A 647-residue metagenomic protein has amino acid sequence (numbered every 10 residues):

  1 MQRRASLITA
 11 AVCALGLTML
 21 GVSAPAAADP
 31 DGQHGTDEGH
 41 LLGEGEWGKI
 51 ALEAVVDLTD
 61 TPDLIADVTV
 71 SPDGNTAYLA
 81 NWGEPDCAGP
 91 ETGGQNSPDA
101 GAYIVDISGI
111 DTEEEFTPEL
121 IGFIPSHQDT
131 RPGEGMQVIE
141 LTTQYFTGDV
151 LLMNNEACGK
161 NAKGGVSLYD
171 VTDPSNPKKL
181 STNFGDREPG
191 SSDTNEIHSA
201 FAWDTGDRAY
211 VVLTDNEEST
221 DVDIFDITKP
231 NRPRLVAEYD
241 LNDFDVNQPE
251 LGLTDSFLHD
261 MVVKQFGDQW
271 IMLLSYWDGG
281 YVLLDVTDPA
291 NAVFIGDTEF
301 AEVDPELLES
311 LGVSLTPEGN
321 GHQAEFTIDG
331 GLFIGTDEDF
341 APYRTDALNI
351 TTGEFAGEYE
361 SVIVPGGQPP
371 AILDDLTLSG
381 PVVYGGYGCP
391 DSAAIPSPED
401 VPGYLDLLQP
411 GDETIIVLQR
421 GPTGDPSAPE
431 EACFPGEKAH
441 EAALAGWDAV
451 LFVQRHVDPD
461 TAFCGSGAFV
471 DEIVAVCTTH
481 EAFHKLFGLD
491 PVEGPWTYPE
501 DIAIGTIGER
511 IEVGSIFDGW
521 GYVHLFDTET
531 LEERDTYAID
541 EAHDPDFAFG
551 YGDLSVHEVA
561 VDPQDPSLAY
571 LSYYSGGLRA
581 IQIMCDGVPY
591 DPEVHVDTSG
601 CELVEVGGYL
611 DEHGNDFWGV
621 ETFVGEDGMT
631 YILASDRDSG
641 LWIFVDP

Functional and structural regions predicted by a protein language model:
Q2-A28: Secretory targeting and sorting signals
S6, A14-M19, D57, I372 (+2 more regions): Acidic/proline-rich low-complexity IDRs
P25-E354, A442, D501-P647: Feature marking well-ordered beta-strand scaffolds used for ligand recognition
T345-F517, L525-D527: Structured lumen-facing ectodomains of secretory-pathway proteins
